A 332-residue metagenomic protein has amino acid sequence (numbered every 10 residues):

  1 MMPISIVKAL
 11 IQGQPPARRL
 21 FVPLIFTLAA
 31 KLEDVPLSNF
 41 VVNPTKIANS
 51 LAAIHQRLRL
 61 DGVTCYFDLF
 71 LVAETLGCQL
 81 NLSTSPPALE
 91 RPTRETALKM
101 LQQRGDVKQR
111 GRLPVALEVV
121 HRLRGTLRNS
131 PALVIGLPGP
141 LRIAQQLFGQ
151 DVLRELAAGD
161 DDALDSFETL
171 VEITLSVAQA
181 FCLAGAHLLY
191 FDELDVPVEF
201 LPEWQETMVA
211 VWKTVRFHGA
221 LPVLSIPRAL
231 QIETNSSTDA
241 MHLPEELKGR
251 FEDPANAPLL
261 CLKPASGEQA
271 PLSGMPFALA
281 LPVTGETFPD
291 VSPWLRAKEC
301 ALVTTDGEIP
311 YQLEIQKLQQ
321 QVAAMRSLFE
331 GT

Functional and structural regions predicted by a protein language model:
M1-L28, P36, L117-N129, D162-D165: N-terminal amphipathic alpha-helix/helix-capping segment at the start of soluble metabolic enzymes
I6-Q12, L32, R216-T332: Catalytic-face loop-and-helix region of soluble metabolic enzyme cores
A17-E118: Alpha/beta catalytic barrel-like cores
E33-K46, V152-S176, A278-E286: Active-site mouth loops of central-metabolism enzymes
K46-D68, S176-L188, T238-H242, G249: Catalytic domains of carbohydrate-active enzymes, especially glycoside hydrolases
F70-L80, V134-L156, A184-T207: Active-site-proximal loop/short-helix segments that contain or immediately flank catalytic acid/base residue(s)
N81-A180: Active-site-proximal, glycine-rich beta->alpha crossover segments in alpha/beta enzymes that shape flexible
L89, K108-P131, F200-L224, L328: Alpha-helix-loop-beta-strand connector modules within alpha/beta enzyme cores
